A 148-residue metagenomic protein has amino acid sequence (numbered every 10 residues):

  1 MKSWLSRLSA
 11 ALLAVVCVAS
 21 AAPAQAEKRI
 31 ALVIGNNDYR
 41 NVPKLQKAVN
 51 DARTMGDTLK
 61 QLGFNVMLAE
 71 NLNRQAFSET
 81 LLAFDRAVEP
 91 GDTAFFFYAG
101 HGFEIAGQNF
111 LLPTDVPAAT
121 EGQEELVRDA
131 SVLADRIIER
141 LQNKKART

Functional and structural regions predicted by a protein language model:
M1-L5: N-terminal secretory signal peptides that target proteins for export/translocation
S9-S20: Bacterial N-terminal signal peptides
S20-A26: Sec/Tat signal peptide C-region and signal peptidase I cleavage site
L32-N41, L59-N65, E121: Acidic/histidine-rich, surface-exposed loop or edge segments in extracytoplasmic proteins
Y39-R53: Glycine- and acidic-residue-enriched helix-capping/strand-helix junction motifs
A52-G56, V66: A generic structural signal for short, well-ordered alpha-helical segments in conserved domains
M67-Q75: Short beta->alpha junction loops
R74-A99, F103-T148: Caspase-like (clan CD) cysteine peptidase catalytic core
